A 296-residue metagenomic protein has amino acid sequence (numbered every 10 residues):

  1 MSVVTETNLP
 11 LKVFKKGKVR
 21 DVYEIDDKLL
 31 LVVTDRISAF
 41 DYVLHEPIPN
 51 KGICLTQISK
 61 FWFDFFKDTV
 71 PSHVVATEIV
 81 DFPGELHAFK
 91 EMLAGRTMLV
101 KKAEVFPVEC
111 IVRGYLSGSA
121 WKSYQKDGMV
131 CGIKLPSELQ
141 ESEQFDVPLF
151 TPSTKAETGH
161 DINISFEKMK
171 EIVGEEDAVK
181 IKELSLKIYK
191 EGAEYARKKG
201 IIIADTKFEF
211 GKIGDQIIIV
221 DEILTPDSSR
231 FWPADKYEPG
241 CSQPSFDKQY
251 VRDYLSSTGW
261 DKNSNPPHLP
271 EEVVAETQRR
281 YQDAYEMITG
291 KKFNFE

Functional and structural regions predicted by a protein language model:
M1-S153, K262-H268, E272-E296: Active-site loop/lid in soluble adenylation, ligation, and acyl-transfer enzymes
I53, Q57, E176, K180-E183 (+4 more regions): Generic recognition of stable, solvent-exposed alpha-helical segments in well-folded globular domains
A120, K212-Q216, S228-S229: Active-site-proximal flexible loops/turns
K126-V130, L135-E176, I219, I223-I288: Anionic ligand-binding catalytic core segments
V173-A204: A long amphipathic alpha-helix within ATP-dependent nucleotide-binding catalytic cores
I203-I223: Conserved metal-phosphate-binding beta-hairpin within the catalytic cores of diverse ATP-dependent phosphoryl-transfer
